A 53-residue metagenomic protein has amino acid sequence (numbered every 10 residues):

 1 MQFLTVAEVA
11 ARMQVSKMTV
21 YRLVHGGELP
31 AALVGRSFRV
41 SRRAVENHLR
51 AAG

Functional and structural regions predicted by a protein language model:
M1-M18: Polyanion-binding surface elements
V6-E8, P30-A52: Short helix-start
M13-R39: Major-groove DNA-recognition helix of helix-turn-helix-type DNA-binding domains
V20, A52-G53: Short hydrophobic interaction/assembly module
